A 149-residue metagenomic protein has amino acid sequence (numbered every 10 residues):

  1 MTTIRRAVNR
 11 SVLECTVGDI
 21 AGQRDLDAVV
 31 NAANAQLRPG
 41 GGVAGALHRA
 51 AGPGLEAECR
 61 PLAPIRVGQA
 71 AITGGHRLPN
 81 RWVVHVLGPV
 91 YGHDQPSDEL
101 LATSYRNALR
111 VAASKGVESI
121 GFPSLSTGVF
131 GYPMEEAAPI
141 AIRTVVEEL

Functional and structural regions predicted by a protein language model:
M1-S114: Glycine-/small-residue-enriched capping loops at alpha/beta junctions
V90-L149: Phosphate/ribose-phosphate-bearing ligand recognition and processing surfaces, centered on ADP-ribose/NAD(+/P+) systems
